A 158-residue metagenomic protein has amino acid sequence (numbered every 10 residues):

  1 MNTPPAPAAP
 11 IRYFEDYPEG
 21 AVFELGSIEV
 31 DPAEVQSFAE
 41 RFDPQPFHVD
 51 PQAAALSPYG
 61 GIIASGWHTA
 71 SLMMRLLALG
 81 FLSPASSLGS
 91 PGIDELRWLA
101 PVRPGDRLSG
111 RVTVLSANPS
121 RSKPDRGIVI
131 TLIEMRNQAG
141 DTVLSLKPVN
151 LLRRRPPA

Functional and structural regions predicted by a protein language model:
N2-G92, P157-A158: Hot-dog-fold acyl-thioester-processing enzymes
N2-P18, W98-A158: HotDog/MaoC-like acyl-thioester-processing domains
E95: Short aromatic/hydrophobic contact patches that present stacked aromatics for nucleic-acid/ligand binding
